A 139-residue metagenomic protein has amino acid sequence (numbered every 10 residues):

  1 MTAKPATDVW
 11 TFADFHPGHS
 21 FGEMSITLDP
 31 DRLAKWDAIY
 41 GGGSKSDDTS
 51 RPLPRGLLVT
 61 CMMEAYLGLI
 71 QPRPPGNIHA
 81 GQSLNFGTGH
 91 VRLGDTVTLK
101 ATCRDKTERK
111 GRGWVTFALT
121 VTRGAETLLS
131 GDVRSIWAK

Functional and structural regions predicted by a protein language model:
M1-F12, T88-K139: HotDog/MaoC-like acyl-thioester-processing domains
M1-G81: Hot-dog-fold acyl-thioester-processing enzymes
Y66, N85-G89: Short glycine/proline-centered loop/turn elements that form peptide/ligand docking sites
H79-N85, R134: A beta-strand/beta-hairpin structural motif
